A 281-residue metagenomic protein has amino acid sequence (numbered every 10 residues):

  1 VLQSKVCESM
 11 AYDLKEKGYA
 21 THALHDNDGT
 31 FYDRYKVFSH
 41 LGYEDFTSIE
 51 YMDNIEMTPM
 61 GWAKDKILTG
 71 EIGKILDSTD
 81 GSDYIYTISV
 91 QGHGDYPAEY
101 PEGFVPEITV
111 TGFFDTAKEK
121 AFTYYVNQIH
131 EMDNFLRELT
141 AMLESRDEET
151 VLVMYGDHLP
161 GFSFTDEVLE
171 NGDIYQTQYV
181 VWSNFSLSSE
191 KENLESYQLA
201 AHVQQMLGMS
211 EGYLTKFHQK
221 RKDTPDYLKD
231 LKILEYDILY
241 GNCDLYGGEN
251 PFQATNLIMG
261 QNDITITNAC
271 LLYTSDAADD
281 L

Functional and structural regions predicted by a protein language model:
V1-S275, D280-L281: Solvent-exposed soluble domains appended to multi-pass membrane proteins
